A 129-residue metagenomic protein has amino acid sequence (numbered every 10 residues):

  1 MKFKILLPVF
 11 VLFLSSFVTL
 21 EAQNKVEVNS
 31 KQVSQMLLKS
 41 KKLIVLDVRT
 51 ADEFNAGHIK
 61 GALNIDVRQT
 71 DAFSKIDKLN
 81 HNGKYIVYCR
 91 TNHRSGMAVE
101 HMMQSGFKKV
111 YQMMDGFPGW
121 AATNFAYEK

Functional and structural regions predicted by a protein language model:
K2-L7, V18-L43, D52-K84, R90-K129: Rhodanese-like catalytic fold shared by cysteine-dependent sulfurtransferases and DSP/PTP-type phosphatases
P8-L14: Hydrophobic helical h-region of N-terminal Sec-dependent signal peptides in bacterial secretory/periplasmic proteins
V45-D47: Structural scaffold elements adjacent to functional motifs in cytosolic proteins
